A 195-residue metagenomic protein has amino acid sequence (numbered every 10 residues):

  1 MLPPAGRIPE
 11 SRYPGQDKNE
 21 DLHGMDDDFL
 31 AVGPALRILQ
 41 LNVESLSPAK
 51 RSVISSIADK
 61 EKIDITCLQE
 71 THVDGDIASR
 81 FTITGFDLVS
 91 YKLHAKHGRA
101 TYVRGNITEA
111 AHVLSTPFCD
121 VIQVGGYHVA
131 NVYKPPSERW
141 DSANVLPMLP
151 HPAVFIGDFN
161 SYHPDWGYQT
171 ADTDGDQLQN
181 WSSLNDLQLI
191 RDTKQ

Functional and structural regions predicted by a protein language model:
M1-Q195: A shared catalytic/ligand-binding motif for oxyanion handling
